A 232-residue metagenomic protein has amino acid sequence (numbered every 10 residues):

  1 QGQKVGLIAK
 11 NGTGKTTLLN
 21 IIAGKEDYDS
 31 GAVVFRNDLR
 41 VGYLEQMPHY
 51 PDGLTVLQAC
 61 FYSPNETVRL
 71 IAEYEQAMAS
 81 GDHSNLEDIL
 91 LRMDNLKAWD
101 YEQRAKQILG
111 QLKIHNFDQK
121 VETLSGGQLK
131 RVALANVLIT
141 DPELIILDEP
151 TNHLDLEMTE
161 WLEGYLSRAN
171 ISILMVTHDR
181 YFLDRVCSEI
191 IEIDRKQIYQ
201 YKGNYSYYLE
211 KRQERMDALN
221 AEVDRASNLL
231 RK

Functional and structural regions predicted by a protein language model:
Q1-R225: ABC ATP-binding cassette signature C-motif
D224-K232: Short cytosolic helices in intracellular loops of multi-pass membrane proteins
